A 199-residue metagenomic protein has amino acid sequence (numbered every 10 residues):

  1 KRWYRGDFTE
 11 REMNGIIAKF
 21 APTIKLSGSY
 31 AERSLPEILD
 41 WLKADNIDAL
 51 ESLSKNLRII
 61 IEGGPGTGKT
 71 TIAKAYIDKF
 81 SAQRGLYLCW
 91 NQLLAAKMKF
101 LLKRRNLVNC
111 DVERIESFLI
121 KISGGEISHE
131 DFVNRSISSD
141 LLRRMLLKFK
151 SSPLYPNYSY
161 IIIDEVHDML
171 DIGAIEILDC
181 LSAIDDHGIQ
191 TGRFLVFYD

Functional and structural regions predicted by a protein language model:
K1-D199: The feature marks helicase ATPase cores and/or their adjacent C-terminal helical subdomains in SF1/SF2/AAA+ helicases
